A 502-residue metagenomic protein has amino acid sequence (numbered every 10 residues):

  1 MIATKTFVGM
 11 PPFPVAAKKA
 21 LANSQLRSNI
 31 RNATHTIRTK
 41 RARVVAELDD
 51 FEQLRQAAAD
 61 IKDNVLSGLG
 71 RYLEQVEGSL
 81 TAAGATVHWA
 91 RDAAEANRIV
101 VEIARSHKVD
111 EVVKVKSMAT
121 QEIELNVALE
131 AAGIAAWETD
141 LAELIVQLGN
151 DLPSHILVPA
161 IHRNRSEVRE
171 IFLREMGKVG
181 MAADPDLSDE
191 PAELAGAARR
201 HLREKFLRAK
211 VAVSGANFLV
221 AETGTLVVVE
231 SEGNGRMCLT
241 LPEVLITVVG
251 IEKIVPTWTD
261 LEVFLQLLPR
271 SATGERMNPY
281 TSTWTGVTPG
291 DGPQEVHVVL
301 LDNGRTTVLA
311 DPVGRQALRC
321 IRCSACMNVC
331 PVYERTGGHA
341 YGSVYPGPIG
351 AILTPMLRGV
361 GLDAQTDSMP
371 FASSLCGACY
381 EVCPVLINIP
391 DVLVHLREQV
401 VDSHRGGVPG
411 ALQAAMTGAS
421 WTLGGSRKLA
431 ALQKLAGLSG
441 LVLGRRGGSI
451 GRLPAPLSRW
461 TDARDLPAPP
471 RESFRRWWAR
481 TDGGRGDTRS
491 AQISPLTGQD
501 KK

Functional and structural regions predicted by a protein language model:
M1-V313: The feature marks the mature, well-folded catalytic cores of soluble enzymes
T6-I37, A415-K502: Intrinsic disorder at enzyme termini
G68, I99, D140, N164 (+9 more regions): Secondary-structure junction/capping motif
G70, A90, A94, G196 (+9 more regions): Conserved structured core elements
Q75, S79, A83, I99-I103 (+12 more regions): Generic, well-ordered alpha-helical scaffold segments in large soluble proteins
N150-P153, G177-S188, V360-T366, H404-V408 (+2 more regions): Intrinsically disordered, low-complexity coil segments
P256-W258, A272-M277, N328, R335 (+1 more regions): Acidic/polar loop patches that form or flank catalytic/metal-binding clefts of enzymes that bind anionic ligands
D291-A317, V332-G451: Ferredoxin-type iron-sulfur electron-transfer modules in oxidoreductases and energy-metabolism complexes
